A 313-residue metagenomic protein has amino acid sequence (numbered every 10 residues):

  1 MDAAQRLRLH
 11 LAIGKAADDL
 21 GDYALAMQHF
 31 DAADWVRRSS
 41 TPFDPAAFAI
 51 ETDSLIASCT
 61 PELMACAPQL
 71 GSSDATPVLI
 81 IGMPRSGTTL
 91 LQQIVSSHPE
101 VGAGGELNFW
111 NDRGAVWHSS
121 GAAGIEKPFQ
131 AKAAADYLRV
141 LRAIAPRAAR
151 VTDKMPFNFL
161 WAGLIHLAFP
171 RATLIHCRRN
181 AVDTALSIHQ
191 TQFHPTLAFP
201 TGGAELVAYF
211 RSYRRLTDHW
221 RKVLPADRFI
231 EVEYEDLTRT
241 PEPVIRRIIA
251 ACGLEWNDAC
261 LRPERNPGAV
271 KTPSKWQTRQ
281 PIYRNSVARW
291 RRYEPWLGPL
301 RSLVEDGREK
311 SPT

Functional and structural regions predicted by a protein language model:
M1-I144: Alpha-helical solenoid repeat scaffolds of the TPR/TPR-like class and their adjacent stem/linker regions that mediate
D2, R6-L7, T152-D153, T313: Short coil/turn segments at secondary-structure boundaries
P45-A49, C260-E264, S311-T313: Short, flexible loop/turn segments with low-complexity composition
V101-G104, F109-E126, Q130, I144-E309: PAPS-dependent sulfotransferase catalytic domain
